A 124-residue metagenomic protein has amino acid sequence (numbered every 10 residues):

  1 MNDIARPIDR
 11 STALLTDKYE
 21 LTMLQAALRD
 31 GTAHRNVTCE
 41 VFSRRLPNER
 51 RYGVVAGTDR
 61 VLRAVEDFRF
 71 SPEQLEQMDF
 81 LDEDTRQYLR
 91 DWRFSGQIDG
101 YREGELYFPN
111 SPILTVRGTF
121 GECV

Functional and structural regions predicted by a protein language model:
M1-V124: Ordered alpha/beta subdomains of enzyme catalytic regions
